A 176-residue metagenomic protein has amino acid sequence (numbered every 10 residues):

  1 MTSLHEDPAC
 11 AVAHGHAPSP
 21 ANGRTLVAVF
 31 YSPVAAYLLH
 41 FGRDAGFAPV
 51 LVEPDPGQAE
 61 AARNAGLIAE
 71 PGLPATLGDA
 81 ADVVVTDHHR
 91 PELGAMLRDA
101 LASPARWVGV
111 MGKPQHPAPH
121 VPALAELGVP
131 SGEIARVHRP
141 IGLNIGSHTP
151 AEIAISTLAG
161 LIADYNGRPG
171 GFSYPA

Functional and structural regions predicted by a protein language model:
M1-D79, E92-M96: Hydrophobic, well-ordered beta-alpha structural blocks that scaffold small-molecule cofactor pockets
T25, A81-V83, W107: Structural motif
A45, S103, L127, G160 (+2 more regions): Change "in soluble alpha/beta enzymes" to "in soluble alpha/beta proteins
A59, P71-A80, P122, E126-V137: Short acidic, glycine/proline-enriched helix-loop-strand junctions
T86-H88, G112: Glycine-rich, N-terminal phosphate-binding loop of Rossmann-like dinucleotide-binding domains
D99-A123: ADP-ribose/adenylate-binding Rossmann-like module
G132-S156, G160: Active-site capping/gating segments
P140-I141, A163-A176: A short, charged, Gly/Pro-tolerant segment at domain boundaries
